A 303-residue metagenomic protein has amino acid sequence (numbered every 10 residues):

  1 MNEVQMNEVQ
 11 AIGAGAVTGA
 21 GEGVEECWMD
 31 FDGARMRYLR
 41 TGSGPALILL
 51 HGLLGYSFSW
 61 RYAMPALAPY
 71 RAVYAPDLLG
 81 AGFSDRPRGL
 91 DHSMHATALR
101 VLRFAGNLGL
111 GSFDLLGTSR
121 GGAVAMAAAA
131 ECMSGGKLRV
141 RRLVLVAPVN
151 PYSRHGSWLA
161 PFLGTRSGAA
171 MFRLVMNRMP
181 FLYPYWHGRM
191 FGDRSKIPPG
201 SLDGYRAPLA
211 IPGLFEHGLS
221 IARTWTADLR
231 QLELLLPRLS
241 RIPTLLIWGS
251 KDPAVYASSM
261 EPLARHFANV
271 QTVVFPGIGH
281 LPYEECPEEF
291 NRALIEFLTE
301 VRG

Functional and structural regions predicted by a protein language model:
M1-L47, A68-R71, L99-L102, L110-G111 (+3 more regions): Alpha/beta-hydrolase fold catalytic core
F31-G33, L39-T41, Y74-R120, G136 (+2 more regions): Active-site loop/oxyanion-hole signature of alpha/beta-hydrolase fold enzymes
A34-F83: Conserved HGGG/HGGXW glycine-rich cap/lid loop of the alpha/beta-hydrolase fold
G121, A125-A129: Short helix immediately C-terminal to the catalytic nucleophile in hydrolase catalytic domains
A130, K137-R173: Flexible "cap/lid" loop of the alpha/beta hydrolase fold
P180-Y185, R189, D203-L232: Hydrophobic, aromatic-rich cap/lid helix
E216-P262: Conserved serine/cysteine hydrolase catalytic core
V270-G303: Catalytic active-site module of serine/aspartate enzymes centered on a nucleophile-bearing elbow/loop
